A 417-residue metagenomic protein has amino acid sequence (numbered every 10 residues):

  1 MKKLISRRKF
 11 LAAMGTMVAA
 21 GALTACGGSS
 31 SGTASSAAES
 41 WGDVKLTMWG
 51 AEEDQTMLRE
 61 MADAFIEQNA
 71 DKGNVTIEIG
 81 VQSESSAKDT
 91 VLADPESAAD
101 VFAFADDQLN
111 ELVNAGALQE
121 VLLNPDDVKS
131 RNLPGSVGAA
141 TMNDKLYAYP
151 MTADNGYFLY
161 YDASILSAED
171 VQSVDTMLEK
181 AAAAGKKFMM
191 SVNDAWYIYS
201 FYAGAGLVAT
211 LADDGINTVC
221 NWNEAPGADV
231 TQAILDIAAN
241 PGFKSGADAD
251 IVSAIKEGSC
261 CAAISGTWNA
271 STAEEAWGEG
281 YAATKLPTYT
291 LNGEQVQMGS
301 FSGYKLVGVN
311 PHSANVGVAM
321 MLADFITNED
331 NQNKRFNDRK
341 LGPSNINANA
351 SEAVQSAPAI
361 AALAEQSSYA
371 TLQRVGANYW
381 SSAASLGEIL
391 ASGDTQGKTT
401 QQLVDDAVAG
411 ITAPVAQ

Functional and structural regions predicted by a protein language model:
K2-S6, L11-Q108, A413-Q417: Conserved N-terminal structural module of periplasmic/extracytoplasmic solute-binding proteins
G80-D89, K244-K256: Short helix-initiation/N-cap motifs at beta->coil->alpha
L92-A93, S97-D100, K129-Y161, K186-M190 (+2 more regions): A structural signal for short loop-to-beta-strand junctions that line the ligand-binding cleft of periplasmic/secreted
D106-Y157, E169, A283-K285: Hinge/lid segment of periplasmic solute-binding proteins
Y147-M151, Y157, D175-C220, C260: Extracytoplasmic/periplasmic solute-binding protein
I216-A247: Glycine-centered hinge/linker elements that transmit conformational signals in sensory and ligand-binding systems
E275-D338: Extracytoplasmic/periplasmic substrate-recognition and gating elements
R339-G342, A348, P358-A416: C-terminal capping/gating helix-and-loop segments adjacent to ligand/active sites or protein-protein/ligand interfaces
